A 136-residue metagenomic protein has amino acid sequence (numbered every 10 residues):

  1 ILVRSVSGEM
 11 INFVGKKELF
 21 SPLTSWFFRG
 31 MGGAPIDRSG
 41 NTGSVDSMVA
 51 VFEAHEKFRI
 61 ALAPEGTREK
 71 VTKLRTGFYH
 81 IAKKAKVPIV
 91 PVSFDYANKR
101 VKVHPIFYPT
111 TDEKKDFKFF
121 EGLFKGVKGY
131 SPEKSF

Functional and structural regions predicted by a protein language model:
I1-G40, Y96, P105: Catalytic core of membrane glycerolipid acyltransferases/transacylases, capturing the structured, soluble-facing
T42-F136: Non-catalytic C-terminal accessory region of glycerolipid acyltransferases and related lyso-lipid remodeling enzymes
